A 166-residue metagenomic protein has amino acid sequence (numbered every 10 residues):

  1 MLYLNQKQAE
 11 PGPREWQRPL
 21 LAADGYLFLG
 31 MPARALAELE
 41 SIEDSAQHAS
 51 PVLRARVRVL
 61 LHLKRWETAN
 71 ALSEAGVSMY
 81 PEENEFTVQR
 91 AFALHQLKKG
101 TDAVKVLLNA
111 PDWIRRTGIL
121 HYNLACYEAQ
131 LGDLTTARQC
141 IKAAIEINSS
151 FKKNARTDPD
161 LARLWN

Functional and structural regions predicted by a protein language model:
L2-L4, S150-N166: Terminal, low-structured helical/coil segments at or just beyond the last alpha-helical repeat
Q8, S41-I42, A75-G76, N109-A110 (+1 more regions): Canonical positions in the second alpha-helix
G12-S45, P51-H62: Alpha-helical segment of the N-proximal tetratricopeptide repeat
P13, Q47, P81, R115 (+1 more regions): Short coil turns that delineate tetratricopeptide repeat
Q17, L21, A55, Q89 (+2 more regions): "A position-specific structural signal for the A-helix of alpha-solenoid helical repeats
S50-L120, Y127: Alpha-helical adaptor scaffolds
A129, L134-K153: TPR/TPR-like (Sel1-like) alpha-helical repeat modules
